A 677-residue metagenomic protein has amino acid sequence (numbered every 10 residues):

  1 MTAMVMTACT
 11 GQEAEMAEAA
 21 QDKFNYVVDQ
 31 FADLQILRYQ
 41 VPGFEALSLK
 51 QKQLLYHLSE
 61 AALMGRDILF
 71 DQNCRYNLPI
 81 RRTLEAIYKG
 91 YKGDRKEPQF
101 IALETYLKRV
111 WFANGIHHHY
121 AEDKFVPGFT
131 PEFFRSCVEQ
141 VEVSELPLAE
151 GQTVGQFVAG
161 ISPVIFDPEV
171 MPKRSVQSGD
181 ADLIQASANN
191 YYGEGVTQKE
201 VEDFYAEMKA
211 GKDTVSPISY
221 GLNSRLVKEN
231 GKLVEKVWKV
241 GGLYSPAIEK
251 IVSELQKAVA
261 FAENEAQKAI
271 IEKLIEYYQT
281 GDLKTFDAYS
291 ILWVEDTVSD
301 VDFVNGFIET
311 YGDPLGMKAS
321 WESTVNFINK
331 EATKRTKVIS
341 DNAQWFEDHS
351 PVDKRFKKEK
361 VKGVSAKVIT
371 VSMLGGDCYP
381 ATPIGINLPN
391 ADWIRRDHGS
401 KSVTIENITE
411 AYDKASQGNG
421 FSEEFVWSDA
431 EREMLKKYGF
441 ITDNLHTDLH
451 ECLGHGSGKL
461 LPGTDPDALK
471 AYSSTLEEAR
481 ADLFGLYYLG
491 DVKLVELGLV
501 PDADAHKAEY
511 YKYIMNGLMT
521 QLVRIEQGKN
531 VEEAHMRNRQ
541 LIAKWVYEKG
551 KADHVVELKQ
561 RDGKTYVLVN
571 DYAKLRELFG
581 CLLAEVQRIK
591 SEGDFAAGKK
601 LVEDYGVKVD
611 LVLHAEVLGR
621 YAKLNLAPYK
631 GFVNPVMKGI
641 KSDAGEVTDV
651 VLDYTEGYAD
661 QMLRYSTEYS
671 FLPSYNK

Functional and structural regions predicted by a protein language model:
V5-A8: C-terminal motif of bacterial Sec signal peptides marking the signal peptidase cleavage site
T10-E13: Bacterial signal peptide processing site
F24-V252: Noncatalytic N-terminal accessory/assembly modules of large enzymes
D29, D33-L54, P172-T475, A479 (+3 more regions): Fold-level signature of zinc-dependent metallopeptidase catalytic domains
N77-I80, L84, L103-V110, I248-L255 (+4 more regions): Short amphipathic alpha-helical coiled-coil/interface segments
A332-K367, W545-R620: C-terminal interaction module
L486-I589: Long, well-structured alpha-helical subdomains associated with metal-dependent extracellular/ecto-lumenal hydrolases
D571-K677: Extended, compositionally biased alpha-helical segments that mediate assembly or anchoring
